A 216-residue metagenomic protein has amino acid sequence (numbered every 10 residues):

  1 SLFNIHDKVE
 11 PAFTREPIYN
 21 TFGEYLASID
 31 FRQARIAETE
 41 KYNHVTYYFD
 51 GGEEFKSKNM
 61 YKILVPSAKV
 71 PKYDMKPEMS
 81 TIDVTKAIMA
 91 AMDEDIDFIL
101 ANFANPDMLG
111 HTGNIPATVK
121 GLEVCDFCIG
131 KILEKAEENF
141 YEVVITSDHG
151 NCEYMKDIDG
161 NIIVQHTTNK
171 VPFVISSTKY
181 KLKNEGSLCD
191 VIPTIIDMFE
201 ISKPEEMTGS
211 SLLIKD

Functional and structural regions predicted by a protein language model:
S1-D216: Feature captures the catalytic ectodomains and active-site-proximal regions of enzymes that hydrolyze or transfer
